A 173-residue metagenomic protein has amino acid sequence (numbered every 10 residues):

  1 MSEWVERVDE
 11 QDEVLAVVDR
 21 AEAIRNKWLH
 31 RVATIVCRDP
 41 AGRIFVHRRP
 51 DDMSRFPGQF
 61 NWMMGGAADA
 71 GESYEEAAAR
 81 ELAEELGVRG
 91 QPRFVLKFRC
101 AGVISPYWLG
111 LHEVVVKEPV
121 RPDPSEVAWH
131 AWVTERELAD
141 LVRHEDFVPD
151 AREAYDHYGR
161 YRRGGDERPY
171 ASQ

Functional and structural regions predicted by a protein language model:
M1-T34, P40: Acidic, metal-coordinating catalytic segment for phosphate/diphosphate chemistry, firing primarily on the Nudix
E13, R43, D52, C100 (+1 more regions): Surface-exposed, flexible loop/turn segments at secondary-structure boundaries
V14-V17, G42-R48, P119-D123: Short, well-ordered strand-loop elements centered on a beta-strand within folded domains, enriched for acidic residues
D19-A21, G58-F60, A70, L96-R99 (+1 more regions): Nudix hydrolase/Nudix homology domain
R31, D51, S73-E75, A79 (+1 more regions): Active-site segment of metal-dependent pyrophosphate-handling enzymes, primarily the Nudix hydrolase catalytic core
V32-W62, G66: A glycine-rich, hydrophobic loop/mini-helix early in the fold
Q59, M64, A70-E75, A79: Glycine-rich adenosyl-nucleotide cofactor-binding module
